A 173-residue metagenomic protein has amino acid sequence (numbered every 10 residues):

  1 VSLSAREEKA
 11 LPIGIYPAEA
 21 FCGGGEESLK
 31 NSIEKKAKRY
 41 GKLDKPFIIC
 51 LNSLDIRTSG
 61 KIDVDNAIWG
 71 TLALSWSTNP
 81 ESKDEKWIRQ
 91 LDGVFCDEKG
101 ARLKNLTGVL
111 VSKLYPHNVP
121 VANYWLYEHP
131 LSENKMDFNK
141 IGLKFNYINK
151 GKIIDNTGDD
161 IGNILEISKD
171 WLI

Functional and structural regions predicted by a protein language model:
S2-A122, S132, M136-N139, G151-D160 (+1 more regions): Metal-dependent nuclease catalytic core centered on acidic motifs
